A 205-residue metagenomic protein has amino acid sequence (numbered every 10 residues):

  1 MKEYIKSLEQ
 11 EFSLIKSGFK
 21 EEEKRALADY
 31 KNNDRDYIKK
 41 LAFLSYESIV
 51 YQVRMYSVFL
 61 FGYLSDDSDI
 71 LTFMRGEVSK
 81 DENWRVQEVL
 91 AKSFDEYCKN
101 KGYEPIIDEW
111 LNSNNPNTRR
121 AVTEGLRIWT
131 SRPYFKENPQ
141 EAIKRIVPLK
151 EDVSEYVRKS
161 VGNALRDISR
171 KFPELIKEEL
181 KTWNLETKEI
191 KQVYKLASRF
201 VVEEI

Functional and structural regions predicted by a protein language model:
M1-I205: Alpha-helical scaffold domains
